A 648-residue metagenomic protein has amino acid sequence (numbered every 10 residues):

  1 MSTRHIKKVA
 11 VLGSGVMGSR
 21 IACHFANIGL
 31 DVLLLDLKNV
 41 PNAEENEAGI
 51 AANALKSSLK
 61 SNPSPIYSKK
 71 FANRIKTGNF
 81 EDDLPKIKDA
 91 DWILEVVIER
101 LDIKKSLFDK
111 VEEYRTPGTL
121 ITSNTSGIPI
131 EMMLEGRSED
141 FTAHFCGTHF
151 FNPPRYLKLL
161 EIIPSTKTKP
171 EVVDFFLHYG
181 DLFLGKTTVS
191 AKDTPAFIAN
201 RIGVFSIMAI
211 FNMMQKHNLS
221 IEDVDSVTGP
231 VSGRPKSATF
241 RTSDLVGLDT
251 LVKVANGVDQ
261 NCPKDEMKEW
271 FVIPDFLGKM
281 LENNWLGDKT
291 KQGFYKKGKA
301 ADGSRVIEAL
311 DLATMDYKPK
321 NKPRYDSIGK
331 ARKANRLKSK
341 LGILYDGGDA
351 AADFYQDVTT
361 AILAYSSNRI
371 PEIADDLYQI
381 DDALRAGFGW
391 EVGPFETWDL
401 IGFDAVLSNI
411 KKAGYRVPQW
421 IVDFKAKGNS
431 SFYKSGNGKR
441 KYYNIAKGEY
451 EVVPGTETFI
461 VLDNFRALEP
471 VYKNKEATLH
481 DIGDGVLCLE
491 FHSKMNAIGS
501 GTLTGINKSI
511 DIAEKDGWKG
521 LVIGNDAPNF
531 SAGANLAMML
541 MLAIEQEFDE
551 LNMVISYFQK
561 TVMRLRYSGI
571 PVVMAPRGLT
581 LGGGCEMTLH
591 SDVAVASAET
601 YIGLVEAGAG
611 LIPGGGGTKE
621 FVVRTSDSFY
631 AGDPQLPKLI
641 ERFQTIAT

Functional and structural regions predicted by a protein language model:
M1-P528, A537-Y557, T561-I570, R577-T580 (+3 more regions): N-terminal glycine-rich phosphate-binding loop for ADP-containing cofactors
A532-A534: Extended, composition-driven regions rather than compact fold-specific motifs
E586: Short alpha-helical segment that forms part of, or immediately flanks, the ligand-binding pocket in carbohydrate-active
